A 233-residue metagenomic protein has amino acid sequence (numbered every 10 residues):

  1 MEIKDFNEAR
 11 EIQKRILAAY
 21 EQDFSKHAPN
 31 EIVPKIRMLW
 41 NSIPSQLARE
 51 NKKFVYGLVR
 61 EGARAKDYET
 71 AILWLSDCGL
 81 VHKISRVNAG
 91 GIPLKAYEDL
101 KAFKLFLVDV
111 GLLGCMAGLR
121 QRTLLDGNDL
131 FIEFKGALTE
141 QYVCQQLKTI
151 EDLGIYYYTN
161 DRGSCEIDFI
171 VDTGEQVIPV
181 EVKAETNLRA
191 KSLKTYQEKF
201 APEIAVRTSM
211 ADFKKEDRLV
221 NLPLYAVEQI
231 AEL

Functional and structural regions predicted by a protein language model:
E2-E166, I170-D172: Accessory nucleic acid-recognition modules appended to NTPase machines
H82, G111-C115, V182-L188, A231-L233: Short, basic, helix/turn surface patches
S85, D109-G111, T159, K183 (+3 more regions): Residues at the C-termini of beta-strands that transition into short coil/loop
A102, T173-G174, L222-Y225: Short, hinge-like loop/turn segments at secondary-structure boundaries
L147, I167-T186, A205: Conserved catalytic cores of phosphodiester-cleaving nucleases, focusing on short active-site segments
A184-L222: Catalytic cores of nucleic-acid endonucleases
D217-L233: Helicase C-terminal subdomain and adjacent C-terminal extension
